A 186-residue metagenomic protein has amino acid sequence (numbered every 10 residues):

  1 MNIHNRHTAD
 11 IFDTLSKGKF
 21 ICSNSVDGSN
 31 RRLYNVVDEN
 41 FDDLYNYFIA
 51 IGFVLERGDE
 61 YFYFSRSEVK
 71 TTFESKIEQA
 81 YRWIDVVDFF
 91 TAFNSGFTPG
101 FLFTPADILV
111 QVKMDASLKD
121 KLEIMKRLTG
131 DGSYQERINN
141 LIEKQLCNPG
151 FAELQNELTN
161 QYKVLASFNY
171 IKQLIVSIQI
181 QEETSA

Functional and structural regions predicted by a protein language model:
M1-E74: Eukaryotic partner-binding/assembly regions in large regulatory complexes
N2, R6-S23, V86-F89, T98 (+2 more regions): Leucine-rich, amphipathic alpha-helical/linker segments
V36-Y47, G130-N148: Short amphipathic alpha-helical interaction segments
I49-R57, E143-E157: A short, conserved structural fragment
E56-Q111: Short basic alpha-helical hairpin corresponding to helix-turn-helix/winged-helix-like nucleic-acid-binding
Y61-S65, T159-A166: Minor-groove-contacting beta-hairpin "wing" of winged helix-turn-helix DNA-binding domains
S75-Q79, N160, S167-A186: Short, amphipathic alpha-helical interaction segments positioned at domain boundaries
M114-R137: Short, positively charged loop/turn segments that connect secondary-structure elements
